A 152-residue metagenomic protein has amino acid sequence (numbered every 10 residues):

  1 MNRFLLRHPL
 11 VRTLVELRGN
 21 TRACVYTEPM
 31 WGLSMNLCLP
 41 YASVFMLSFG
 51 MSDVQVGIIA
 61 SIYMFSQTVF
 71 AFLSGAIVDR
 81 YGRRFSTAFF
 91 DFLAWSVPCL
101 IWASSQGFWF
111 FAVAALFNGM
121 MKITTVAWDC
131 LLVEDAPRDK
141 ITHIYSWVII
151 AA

Functional and structural regions predicted by a protein language model:
L6-S66: Helix-loop boundary and gating motifs at the non-cytosolic
P29, P98, W109-T124: Hydrophobic core of transmembrane alpha-helices in multi-pass small-molecule transporters, especially MFS/SLC-type
Y63-F70, M121, A151: MFS transmembrane alpha-helix packing/gate-lining sites
F70-R83: Helix-to-loop junctions at the C-terminal end of transmembrane segments in multipass secondary transporters
G82, S104-Q106: Helix-breaking motifs and short loop linkers at transmembrane-helix boundaries and internal kinks in secondary membrane
F85-L100: Structural signature of the two symmetry-related core transmembrane helices
I123-A136: Intracellular juxtamembrane helix-capping segments at the cytosolic ends of symmetry-related transmembrane helices
